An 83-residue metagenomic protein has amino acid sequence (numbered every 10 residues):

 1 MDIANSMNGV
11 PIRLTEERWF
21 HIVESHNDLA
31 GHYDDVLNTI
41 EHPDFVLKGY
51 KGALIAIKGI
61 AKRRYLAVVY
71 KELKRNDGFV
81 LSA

Functional and structural regions predicted by a protein language model:
M1-A83: Ribonuclease/tRNase effector modules and their secretory precursors
